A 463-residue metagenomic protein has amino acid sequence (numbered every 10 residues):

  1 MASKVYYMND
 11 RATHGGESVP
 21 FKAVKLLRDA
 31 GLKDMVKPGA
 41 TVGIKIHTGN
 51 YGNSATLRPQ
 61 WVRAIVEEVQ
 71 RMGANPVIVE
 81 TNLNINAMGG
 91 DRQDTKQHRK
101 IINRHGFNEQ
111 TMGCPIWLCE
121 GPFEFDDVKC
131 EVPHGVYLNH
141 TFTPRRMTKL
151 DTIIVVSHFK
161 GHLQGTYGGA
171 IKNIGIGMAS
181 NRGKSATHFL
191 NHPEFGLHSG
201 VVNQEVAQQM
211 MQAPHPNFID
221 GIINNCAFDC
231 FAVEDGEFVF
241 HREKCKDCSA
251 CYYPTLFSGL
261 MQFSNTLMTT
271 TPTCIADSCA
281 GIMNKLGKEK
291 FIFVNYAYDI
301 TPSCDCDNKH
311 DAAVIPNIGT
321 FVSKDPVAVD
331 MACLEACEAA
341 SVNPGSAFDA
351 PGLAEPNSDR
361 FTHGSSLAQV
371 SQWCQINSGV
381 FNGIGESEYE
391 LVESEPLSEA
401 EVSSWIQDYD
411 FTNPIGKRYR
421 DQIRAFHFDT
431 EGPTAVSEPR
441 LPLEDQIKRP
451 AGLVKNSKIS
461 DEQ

Functional and structural regions predicted by a protein language model:
A2-I46, Y51-W61, E67-E68, M72-V79 (+1 more regions): Extended, low-polarity segments enriched in aliphatic/aromatic residues
